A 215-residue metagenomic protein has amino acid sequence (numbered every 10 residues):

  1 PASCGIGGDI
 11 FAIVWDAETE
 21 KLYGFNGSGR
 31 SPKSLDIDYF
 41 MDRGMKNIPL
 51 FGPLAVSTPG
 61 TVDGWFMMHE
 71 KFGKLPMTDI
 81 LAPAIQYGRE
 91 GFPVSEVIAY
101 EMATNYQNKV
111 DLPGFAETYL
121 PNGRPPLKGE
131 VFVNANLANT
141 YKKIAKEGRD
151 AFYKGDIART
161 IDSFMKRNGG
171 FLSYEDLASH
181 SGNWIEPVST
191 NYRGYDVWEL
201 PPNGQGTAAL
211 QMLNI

Functional and structural regions predicted by a protein language model:
P1-K154, A158-G204: Noncatalytic scaffold domains of N-terminal-nucleophile
G206-I215: M16/insulysin-pitrilysin zinc metalloprotease superfamily fold
